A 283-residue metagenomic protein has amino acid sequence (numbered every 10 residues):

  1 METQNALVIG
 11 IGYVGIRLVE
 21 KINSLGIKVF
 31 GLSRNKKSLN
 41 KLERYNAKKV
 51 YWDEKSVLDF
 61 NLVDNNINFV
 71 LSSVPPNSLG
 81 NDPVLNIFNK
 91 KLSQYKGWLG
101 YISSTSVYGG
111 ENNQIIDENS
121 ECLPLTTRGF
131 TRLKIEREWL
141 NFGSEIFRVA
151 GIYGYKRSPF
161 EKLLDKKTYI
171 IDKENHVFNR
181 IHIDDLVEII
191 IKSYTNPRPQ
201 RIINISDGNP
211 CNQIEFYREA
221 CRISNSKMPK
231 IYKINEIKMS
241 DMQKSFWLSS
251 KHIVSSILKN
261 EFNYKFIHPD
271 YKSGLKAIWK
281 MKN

Functional and structural regions predicted by a protein language model:
N61-Y101: NAD(P)-cofactor binding segment of oxidoreductase domains
N89-L125: Conserved Rossmann-fold NAD(P)-dependent oxidoreductase catalytic core, especially the SDR/UDP-sugar
N112-I146: Catalytic helix-loop patch of NAD(P)-dependent Rossmann-fold dehydrogenases
E138-F178: NAD(P)-dependent short-chain dehydrogenase/reductase
E161-T168, N175-P210: Alpha-helical substrate-binding/gating segment
N196-Q243: Mid/C-terminal beta-alpha module of Rossmann-like enzyme folds, strongest in SDR-family dehydrogenases/epimerases
R218, I237-K265: Conserved C-terminal active-site "lid" loop/helix of NAD(P)H-dependent oxidoreductases that clamps the redox cofactor
P269-N283: Amphipathic terminal alpha-helices
